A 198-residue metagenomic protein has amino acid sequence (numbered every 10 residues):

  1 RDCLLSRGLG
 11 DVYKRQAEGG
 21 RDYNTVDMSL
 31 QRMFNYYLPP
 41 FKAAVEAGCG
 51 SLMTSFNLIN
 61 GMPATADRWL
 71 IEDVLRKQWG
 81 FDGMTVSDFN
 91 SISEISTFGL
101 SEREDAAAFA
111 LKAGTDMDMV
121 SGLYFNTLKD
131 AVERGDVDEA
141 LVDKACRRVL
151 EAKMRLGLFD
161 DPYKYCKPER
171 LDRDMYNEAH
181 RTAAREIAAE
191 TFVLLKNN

Functional and structural regions predicted by a protein language model:
R1, R7, D11-N198: Glycoside hydrolase catalytic-domain context in secreted enzymes
